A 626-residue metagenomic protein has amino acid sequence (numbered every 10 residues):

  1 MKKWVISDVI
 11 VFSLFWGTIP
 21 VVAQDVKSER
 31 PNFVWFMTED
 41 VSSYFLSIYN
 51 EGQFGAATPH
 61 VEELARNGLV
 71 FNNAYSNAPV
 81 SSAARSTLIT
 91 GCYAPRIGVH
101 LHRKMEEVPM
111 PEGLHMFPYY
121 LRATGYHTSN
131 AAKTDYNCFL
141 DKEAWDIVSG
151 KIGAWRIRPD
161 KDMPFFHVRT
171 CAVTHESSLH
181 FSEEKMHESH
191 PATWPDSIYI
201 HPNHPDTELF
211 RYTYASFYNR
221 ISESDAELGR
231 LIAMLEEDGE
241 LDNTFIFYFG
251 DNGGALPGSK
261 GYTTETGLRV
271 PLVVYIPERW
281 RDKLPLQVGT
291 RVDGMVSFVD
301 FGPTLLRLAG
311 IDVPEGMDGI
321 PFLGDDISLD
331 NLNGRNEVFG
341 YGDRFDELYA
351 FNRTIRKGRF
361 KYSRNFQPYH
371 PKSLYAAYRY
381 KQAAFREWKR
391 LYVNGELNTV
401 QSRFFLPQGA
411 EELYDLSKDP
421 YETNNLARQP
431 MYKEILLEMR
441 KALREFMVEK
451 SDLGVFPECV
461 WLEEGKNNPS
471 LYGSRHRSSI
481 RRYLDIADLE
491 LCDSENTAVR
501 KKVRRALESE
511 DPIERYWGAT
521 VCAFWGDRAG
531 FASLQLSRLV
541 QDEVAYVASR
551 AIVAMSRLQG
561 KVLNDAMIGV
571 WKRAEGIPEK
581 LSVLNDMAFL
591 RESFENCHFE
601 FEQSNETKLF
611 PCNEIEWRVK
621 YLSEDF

Functional and structural regions predicted by a protein language model:
K2, S7-L14, V22-F405, P420-K441 (+2 more regions): Formylglycine-dependent sulfatase
D25-P31, T38, S43, V70 (+3 more regions): Long, internal low-complexity/basic segments
L413-Y414: Short hydrophobic beta-strand that contains or immediately precedes a catalytic carboxylate
S417: C-terminal helical cap and adjacent loop that interface with cofactors, partners, or active-site loops
